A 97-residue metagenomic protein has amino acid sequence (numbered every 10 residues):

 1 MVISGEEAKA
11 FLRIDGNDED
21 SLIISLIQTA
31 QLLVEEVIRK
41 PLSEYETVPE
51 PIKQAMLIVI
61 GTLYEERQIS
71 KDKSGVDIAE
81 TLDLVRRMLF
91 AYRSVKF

Functional and structural regions predicted by a protein language model:
M1-F97: Divalent metal-cofactor coordination and adjacent catalytic microenvironments
